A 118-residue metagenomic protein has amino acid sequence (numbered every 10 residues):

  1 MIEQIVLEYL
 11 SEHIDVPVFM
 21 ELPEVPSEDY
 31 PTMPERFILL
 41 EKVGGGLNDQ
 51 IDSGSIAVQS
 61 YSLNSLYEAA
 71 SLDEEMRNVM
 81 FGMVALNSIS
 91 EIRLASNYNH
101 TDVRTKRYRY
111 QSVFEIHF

Functional and structural regions predicted by a protein language model:
M1-E12, V43-S53, I92-F118: Short, charged interaction patches at domain edges and termini
M1-N48, E74, N87: Small/polar-rich, solvent-exposed N-terminal microdomains that initiate assembly or binding
E35, S53-S55: Extracytoplasmic
S60-S62, I116: Hydrophobic beta-strand positions in extracellular immunoglobulin-like domains
N64-Y67: Catalytic phosphate/metal-binding cores of nucleic-acid and nucleotide-processing enzymes, i.e., regions that mediate
A70-S71: Solvent-exposed, non-transmembrane alpha-helical starts
R77-A85: A common structural junction motif
A85-E91: Short conserved catalytic/interaction loops centered on acidic-Pro-aromatic/His motifs
